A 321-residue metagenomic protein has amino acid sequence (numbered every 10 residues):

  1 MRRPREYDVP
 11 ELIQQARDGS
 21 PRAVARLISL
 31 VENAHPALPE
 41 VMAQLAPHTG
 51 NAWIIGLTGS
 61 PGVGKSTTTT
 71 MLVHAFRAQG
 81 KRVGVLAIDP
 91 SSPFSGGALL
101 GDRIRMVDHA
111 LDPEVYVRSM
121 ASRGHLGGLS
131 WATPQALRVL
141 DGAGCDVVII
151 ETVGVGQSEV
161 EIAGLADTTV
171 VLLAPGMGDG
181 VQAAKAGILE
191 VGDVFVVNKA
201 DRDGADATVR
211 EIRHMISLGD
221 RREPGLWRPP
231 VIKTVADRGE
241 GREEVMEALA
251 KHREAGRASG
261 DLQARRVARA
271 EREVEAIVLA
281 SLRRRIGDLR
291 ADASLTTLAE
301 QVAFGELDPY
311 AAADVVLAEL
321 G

Functional and structural regions predicted by a protein language model:
Y7-I55, S60-V63, T68-S158, I162-G180: Nucleotide-state-sensitive switch-loop elements of NTP-binding domains
V9-I13, M120, F195-V197, P230-V235 (+1 more regions): Short hinge/gating elements
S20, D89, E151, N198 (+3 more regions): Residue-level signal for inorganic ion chemistry
L86, L172, V197-N198, T234: Generic beta-sheet signal
L99, A136, E161, L165 (+5 more regions): Alpha-helical scaffold elements adjacent to nucleotide-binding pockets in ATP/GTP-utilizing enzyme cores
P175-D203: Flexible active-site lid/hinge loop adjacent to a nucleotide/diphosphate and Mg2+-phosphate binding pocket
V194, A200-A255: Canonical P-loop GTPase G-domain recognition
K233, E244-G321: Long, well-ordered amphipathic alpha-helical subdomains in the mid-to-C-terminal portions of large enzyme subunits
